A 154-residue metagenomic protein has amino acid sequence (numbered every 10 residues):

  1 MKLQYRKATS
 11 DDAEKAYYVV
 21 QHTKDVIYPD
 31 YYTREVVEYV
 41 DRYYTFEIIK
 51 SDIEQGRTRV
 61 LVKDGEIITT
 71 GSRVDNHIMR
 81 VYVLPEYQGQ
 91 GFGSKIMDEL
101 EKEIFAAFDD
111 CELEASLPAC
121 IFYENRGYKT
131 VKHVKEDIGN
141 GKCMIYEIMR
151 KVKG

Functional and structural regions predicted by a protein language model:
M1-E14, K153-G154: Conserved N-terminal entry element of GNAT/NAT acetyltransferase domains
A16, I49: Hydrophobic pocket/interface hotspot
Q21-E47: Conserved GNAT-fold acetyl-CoA-binding loop/helix
G56-T69: Conserved beta-hairpin
V74-E86: Conserved acetyl-CoA binding element of GNAT-fold acetyltransferases
Y87, G91-E99: Conserved acetyl-CoA pyrophosphate-binding loop and the N-cap/start of the following alpha-helix in GNAT-like
D109, L113-I121, R126, H133-G154: C-terminal "cap" of GNAT-fold acetyltransferases
